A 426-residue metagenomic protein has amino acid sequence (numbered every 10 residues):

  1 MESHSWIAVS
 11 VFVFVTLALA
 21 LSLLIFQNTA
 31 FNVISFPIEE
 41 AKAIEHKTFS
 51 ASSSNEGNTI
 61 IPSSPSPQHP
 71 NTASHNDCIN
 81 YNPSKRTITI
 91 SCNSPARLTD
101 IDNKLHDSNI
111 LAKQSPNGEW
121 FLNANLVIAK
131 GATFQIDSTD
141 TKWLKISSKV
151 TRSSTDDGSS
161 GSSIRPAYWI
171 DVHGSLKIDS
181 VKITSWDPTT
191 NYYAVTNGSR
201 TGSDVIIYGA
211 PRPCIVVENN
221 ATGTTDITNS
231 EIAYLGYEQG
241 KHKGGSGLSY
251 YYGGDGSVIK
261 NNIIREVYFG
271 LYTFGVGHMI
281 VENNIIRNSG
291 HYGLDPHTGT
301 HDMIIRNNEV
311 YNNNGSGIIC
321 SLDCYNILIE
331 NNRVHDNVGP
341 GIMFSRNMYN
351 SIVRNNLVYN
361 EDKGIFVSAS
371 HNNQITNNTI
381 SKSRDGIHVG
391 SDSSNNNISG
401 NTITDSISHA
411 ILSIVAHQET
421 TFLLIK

Functional and structural regions predicted by a protein language model:
E2-F14: N-terminal Sec-pathway targeting helices
I7, T16-L17, H371, V389 (+1 more regions): N-terminal hydrophobic alpha-helix used for membrane targeting or insertion
F12-S22: Hydrophobic membrane-insertion alpha-helices, especially the h-region of bacterial N-terminal signal peptides
L19-L21, T29, K241: Amphipathic, positively biased hydrophobic alpha-helical segments used for protein targeting and membrane insertion
L23-A43: Sec-dependent signal peptide cleavage junction
I34, I44-A51, N55-Y359, K363-H371 (+3 more regions): Beta-strand/loop edge motif enriched in small/polar residues
N401, I407-K426: Leucine-rich solenoid repeat scaffolds
